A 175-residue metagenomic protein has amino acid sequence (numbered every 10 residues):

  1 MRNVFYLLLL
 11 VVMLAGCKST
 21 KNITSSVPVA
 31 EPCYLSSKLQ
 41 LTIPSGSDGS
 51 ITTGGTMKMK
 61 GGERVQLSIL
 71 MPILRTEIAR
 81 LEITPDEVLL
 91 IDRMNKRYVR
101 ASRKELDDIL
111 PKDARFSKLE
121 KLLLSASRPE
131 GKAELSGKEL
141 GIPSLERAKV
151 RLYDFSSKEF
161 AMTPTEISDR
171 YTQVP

Functional and structural regions predicted by a protein language model:
R2-L8: Sec-dependent signal peptide recognition, specifically the positively charged N-region followed immediately by
M13-G16: C-terminal motif of bacterial Sec signal peptides marking the signal peptidase cleavage site
K18-K21: Bacterial signal peptide processing site
I23-S36: N-terminal helix-cap/turn-to-beta initiation motif at the start of protein domains
Y34-T76: Post-signal-peptide N-terminal segment of Sec-exported extracytoplasmic proteins
M59-G61, I83, E134-L135: Generic beta-strand structural signal
R64-S117: An acidic-aromatic
L135-P175: Non-transmembrane domains of secretory- and envelope-associated proteins
